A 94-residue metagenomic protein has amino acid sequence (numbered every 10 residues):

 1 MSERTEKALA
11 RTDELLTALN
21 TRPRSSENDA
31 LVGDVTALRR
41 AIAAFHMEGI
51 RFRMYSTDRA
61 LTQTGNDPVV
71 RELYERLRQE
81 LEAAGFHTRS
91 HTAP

Functional and structural regions predicted by a protein language model:
M1-V35, R78-P94: Short terminal alpha-helical segments
E3-K7, A30, F45-Y55, E72-E75 (+1 more regions): Eukaryotic extended alpha-helical scaffolding/oligomerization regions that serve as protein-protein assembly interfaces
A18-T62: Amphipathic alpha-helical interaction modules
Y55-P94: Charged low-complexity stretches with an acidic bias
